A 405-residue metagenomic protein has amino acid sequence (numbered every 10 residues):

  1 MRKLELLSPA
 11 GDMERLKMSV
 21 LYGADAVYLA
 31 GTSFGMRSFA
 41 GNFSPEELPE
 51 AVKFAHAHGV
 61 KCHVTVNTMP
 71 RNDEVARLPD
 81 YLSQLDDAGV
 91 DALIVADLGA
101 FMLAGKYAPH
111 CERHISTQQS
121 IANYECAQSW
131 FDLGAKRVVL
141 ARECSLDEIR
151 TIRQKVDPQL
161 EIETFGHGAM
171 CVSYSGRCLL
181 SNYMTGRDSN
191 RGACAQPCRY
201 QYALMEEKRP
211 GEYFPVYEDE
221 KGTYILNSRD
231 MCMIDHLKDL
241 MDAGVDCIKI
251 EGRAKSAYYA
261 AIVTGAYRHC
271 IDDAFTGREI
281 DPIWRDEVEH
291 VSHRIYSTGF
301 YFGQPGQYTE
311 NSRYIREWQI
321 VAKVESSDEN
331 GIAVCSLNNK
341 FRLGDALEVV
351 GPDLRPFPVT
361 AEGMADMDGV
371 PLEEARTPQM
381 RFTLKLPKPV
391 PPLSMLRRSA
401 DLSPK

Functional and structural regions predicted by a protein language model:
M1-L21, A26-L29, S33, H58-T68 (+5 more regions): Surface-exposed amphipathic alpha-helical tracts and adjacent flexible/coil segments at the periphery of soluble enzymes
D12-R15, S33-Y124: Active-site beta->alpha loop and helix N-cap motifs at the rims of alpha/beta catalytic domains
L93-A96, Q118-A122, K136, L140-C144 (+1 more regions): Short, well-structured alpha-helical patches and their helix-loop capping segments that border functional surfaces
